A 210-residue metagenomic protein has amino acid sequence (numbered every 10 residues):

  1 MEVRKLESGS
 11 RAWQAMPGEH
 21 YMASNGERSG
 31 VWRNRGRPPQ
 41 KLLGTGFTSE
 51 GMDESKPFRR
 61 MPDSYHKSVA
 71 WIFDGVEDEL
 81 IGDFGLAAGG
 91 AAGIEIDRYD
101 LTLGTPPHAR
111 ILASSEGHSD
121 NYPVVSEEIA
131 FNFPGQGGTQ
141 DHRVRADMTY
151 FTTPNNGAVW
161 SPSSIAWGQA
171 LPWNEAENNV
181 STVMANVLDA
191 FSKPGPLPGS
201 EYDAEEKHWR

Functional and structural regions predicted by a protein language model:
M1-G30: Catalytic or ion-translocation cores adjacent to nucleophile or general acid/base/metal-coordination motifs in diverse
M1-R11, M52, F58-R210: Extracellular ligand-binding/catalytic regions of CAZymes and related secreted enzymes and adhesion modules
L43-G44, M61: N-terminal FAD-binding dinucleotide-binding subdomain shared by FAD-dependent oxidases/monooxygenases
